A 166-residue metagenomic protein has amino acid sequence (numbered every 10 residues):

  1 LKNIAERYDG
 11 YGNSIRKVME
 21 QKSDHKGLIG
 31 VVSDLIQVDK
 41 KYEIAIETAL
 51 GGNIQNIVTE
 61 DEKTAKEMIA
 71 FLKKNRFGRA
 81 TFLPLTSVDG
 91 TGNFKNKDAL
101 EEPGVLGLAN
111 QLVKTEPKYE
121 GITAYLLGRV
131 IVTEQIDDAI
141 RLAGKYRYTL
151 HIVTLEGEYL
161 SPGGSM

Functional and structural regions predicted by a protein language model:
N3-M166: Hinge-like oligomerization/junction regions that interrupt long coiled-coil arms in large cytoskeletal
